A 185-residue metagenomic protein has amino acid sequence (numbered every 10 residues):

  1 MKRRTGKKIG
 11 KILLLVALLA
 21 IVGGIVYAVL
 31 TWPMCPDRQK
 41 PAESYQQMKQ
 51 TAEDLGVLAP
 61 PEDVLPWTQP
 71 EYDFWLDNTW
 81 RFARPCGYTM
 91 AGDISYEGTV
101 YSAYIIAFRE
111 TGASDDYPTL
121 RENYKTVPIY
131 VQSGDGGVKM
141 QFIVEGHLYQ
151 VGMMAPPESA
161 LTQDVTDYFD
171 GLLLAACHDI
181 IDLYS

Functional and structural regions predicted by a protein language model:
M1, C35-S44, M48, I180-S185: Intrinsically disordered, low-complexity repeat and linker tracts
M1, L18-L19, T51, G87: N-terminal start and proteolytic maturation junction detector
K2-V22: N-terminal Sec-pathway targeting helices
G23-R38: Membrane-interface motif at the C-terminal end of an N-terminal transmembrane signal
D37, P41-V138: Short, solvent-exposed recognition patches
D116-S185: A short, solvent-exposed beta-edge/loop patch
